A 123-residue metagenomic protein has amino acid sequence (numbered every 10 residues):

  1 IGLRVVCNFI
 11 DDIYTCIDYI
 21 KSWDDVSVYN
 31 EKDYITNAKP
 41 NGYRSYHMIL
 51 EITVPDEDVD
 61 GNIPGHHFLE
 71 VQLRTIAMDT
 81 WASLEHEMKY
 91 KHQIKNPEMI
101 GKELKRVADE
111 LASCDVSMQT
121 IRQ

Functional and structural regions predicted by a protein language model:
I1-G2, V6-T120: Long beta-strand-rich cores associated with HINT superfamily self-processing modules
